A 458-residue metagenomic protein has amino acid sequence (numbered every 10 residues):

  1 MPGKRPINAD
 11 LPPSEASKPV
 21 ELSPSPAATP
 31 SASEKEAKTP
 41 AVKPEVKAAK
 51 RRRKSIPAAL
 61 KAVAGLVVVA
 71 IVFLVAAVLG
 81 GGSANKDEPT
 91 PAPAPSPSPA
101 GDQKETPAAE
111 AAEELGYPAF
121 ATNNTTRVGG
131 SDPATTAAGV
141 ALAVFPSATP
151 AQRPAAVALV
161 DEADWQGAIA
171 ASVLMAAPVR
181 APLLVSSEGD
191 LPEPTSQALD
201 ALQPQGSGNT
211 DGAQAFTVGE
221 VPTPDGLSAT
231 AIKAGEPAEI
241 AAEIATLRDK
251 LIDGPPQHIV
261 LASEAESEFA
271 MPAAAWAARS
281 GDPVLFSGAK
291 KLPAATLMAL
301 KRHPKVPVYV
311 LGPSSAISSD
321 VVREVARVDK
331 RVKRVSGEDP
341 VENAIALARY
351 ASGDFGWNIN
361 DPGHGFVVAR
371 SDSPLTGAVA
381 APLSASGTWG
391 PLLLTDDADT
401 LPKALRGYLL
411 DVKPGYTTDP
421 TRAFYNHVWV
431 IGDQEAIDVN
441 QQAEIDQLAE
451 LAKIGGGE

Functional and structural regions predicted by a protein language model:
M1-K47, R53: N-terminal targeting leaders characterized by basic, low-complexity, disordered sequences that direct proteins
K4, K18, K35, K43 (+2 more regions): Extracellular glycan-binding segments that recognize GlcNAc-based cell-wall polysaccharides
I7, V69, A84-K86, P133: Intrinsically disordered, low-complexity, compositionally biased regions/tails
L11-P12, K54, A58-K61, V68 (+1 more regions): Enrichment for repetitive, rod-forming helical segments
L11-P13, S23-S25, S31, E88-A100 (+1 more regions): Intrinsically disordered, low-complexity proline-rich regions
V46-V63, G82-A84: Short, low-complexity patches enriched in S/T/P/G
V63-A76: Hydrophobic membrane-insertion alpha-helices, especially the h-region of bacterial N-terminal signal peptides
F73-A94, Q103: C-terminal region of N-terminal signal peptides and the immediate post-cleavage residues of exported proteins
